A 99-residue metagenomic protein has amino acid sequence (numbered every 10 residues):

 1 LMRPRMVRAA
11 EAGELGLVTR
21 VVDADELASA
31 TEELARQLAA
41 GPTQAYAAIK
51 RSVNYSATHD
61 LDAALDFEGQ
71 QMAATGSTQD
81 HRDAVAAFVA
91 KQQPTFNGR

Functional and structural regions predicted by a protein language model:
L1-Y46, T78, D83, Q92 (+1 more regions): Crotonase-fold acyl-CoA enzyme core
D25, H59, T75: Charge-dense, low-complexity intrinsically disordered segments
S52-S56, Q71-G76: Helix-loop "lid/cap" segments that line or gate small-molecule binding pockets
D60-L65: Short beta-strand->loop
D66-Q70, G76-A87: Short, charged alpha-helical segments
